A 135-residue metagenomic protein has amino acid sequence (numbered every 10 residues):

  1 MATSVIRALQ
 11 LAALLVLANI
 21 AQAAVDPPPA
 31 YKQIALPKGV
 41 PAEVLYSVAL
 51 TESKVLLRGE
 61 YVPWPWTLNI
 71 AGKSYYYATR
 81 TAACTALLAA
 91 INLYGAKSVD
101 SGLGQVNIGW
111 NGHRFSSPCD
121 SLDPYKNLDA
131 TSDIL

Functional and structural regions predicted by a protein language model:
M1-L9: Bacterial N-terminal signal peptides that target proteins for export
A8-N19: Bacterial N-terminal signal peptides
A24-L135: Catalytic glycan-binding domains that act on GlcNAc-containing polysaccharides
